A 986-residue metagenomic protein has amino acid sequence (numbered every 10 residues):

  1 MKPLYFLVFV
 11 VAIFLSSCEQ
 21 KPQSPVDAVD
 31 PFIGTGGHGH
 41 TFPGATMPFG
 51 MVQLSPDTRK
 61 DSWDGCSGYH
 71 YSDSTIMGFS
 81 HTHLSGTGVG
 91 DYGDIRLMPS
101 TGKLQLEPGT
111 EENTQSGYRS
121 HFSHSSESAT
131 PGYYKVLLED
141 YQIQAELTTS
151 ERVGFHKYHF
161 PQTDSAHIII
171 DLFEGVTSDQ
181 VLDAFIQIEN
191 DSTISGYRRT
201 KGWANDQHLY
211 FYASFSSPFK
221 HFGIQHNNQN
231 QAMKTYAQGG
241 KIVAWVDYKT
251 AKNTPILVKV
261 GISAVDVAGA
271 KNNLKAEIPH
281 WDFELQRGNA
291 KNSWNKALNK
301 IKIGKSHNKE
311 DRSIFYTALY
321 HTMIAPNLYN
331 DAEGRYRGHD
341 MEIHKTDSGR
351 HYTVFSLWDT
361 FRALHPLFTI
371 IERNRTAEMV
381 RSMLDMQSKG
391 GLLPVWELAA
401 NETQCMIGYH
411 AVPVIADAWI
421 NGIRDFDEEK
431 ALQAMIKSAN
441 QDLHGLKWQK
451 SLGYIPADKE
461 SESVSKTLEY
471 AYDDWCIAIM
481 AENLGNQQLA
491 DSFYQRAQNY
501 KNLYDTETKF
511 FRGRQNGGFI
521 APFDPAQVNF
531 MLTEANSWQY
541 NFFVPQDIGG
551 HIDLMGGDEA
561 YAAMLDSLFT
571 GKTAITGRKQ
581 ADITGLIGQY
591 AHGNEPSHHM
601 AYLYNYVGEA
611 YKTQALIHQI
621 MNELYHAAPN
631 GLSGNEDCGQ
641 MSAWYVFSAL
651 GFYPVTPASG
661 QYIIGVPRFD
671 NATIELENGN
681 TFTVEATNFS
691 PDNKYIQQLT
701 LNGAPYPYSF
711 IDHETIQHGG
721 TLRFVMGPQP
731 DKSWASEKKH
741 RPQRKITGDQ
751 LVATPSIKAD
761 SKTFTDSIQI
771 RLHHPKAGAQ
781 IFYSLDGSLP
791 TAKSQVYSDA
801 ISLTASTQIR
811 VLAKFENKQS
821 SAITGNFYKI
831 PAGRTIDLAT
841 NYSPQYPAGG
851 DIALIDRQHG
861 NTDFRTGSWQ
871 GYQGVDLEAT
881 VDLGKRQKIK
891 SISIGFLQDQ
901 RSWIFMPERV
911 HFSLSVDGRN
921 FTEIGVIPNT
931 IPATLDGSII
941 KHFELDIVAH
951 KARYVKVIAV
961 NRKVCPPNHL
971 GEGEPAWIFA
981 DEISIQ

Functional and structural regions predicted by a protein language model:
L15-S17: C-terminal motif of bacterial Sec signal peptides marking the signal peptidase cleavage site
K21-H365, T369-P413, W419-L468, C476 (+8 more regions): Accessory carbohydrate-recognition regions in carbohydrate-active enzymes
Q162-D164, H774-A779, R886-I889, P907: Short proline/glycine-enriched turn/loop motifs at strand-loop junctions of beta-rich domains
Q698-T700, Q780-S784, H911-S913: Beta-strand signatures of extracellular beta-sandwich domains
G719, T804-Q808, H950-A952: Extracellular Ig-like/FN3 beta-sandwich strand-entry sites
P730-S733, E816-Q819, N961-N968: Short acidic/polar inter-strand loop motif in beta-rich domains
Q743-L877: Short, compositionally stereotyped local motifs that mark structural "simplifiers"
N861-I927, I939-Q986: Aromatic, loop-rich ligand-recognition surfaces of beta-strand-rich domains
